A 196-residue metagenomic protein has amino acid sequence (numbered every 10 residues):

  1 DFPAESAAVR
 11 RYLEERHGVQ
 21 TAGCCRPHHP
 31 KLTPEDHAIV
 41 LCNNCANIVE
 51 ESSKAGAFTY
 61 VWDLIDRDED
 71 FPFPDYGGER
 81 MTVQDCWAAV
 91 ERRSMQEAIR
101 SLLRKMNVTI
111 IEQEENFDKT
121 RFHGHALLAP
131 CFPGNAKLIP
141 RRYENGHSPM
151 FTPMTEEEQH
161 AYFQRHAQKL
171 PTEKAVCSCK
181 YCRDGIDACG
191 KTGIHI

Functional and structural regions predicted by a protein language model:
D1-I196: Iron-sulfur cluster-binding electron-transfer modules in prokaryotic oxidoreductases
